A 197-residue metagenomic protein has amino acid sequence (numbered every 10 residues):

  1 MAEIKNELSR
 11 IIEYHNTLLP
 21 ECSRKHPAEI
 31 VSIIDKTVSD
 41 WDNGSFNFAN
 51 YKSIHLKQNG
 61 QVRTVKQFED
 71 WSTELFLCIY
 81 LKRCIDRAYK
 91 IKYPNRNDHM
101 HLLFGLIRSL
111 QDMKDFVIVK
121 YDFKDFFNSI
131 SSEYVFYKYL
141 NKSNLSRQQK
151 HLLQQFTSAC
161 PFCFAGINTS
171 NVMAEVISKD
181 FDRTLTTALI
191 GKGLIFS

Functional and structural regions predicted by a protein language model:
M1-K52: Non-catalytic, polymerase-adjacent accessory regions of viral genome-replication enzymes
K5, V31-I34, E74, C78 (+2 more regions): Alpha-helix initiation and N-capping motif
Y14-T17, D40-N43, R83-I91, N141 (+3 more regions): A structural signal for alpha-helix termini and helix-coil/disorder junctions
H15-E21, L56-E69: Glycine-/proline-rich flexible loop or hinge segments
S39-G60, Q148-Q155: Reverse-transcriptase-like RNA-dependent polymerase core
Q61-I91, P161-A188: Conserved pre-motif C helix in the palm subdomain of viral-like polymerases
T73-Y121, D125-S129: Active-site-proximal segment of RNA-dependent polymerases
S109-S197: Conserved polymerase palm-domain catalytic core
